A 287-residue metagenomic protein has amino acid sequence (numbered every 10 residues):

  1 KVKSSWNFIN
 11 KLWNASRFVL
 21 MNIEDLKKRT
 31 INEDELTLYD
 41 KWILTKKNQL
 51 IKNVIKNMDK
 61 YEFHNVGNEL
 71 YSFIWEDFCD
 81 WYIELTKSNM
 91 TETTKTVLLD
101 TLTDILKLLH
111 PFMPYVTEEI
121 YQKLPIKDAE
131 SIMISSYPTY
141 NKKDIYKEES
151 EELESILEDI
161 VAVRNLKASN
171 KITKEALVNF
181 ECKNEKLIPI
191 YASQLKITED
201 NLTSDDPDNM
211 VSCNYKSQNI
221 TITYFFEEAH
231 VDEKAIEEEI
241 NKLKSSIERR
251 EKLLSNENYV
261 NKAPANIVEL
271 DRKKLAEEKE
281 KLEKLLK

Functional and structural regions predicted by a protein language model:
K1-L36, P125-D128, N165-N179, N184-P189: Catalytic adenosine-cofactor/nucleotide-binding cores of aminoacyl-tRNA synthetases and other
K1-N7, K60, H64-N65, K143-E154: Conserved phosphate-binding loops in nucleotide/dinucleotide-binding enzymes
N7-L20, D40-Q49, G67-K87, R250 (+2 more regions): Core structural elements
I9, K47, I51, L70 (+5 more regions): Short amphipathic alpha-helical coiled-coil/interface segments
N14-D25, K52, K56-D59, C79 (+6 more regions): Charged/polar positions within long, soluble alpha-helices
D25-I55, I83-V161: Acidic, turn-prone loop/beta-hairpin segments
L124-K287: C-terminal low-complexity, glycine/proline- and small-hydrophobic-enriched intrinsically disordered tails that act as
